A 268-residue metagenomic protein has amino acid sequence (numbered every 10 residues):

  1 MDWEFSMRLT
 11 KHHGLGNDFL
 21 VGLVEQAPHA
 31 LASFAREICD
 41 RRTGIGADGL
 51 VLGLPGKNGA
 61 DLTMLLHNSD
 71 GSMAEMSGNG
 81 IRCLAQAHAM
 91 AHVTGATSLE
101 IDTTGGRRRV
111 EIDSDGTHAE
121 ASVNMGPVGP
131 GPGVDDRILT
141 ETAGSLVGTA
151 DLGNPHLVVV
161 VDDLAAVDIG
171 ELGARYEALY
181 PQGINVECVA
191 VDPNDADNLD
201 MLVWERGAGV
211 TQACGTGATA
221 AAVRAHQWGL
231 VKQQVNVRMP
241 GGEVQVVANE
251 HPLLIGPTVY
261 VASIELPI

Functional and structural regions predicted by a protein language model:
D2-T117, V158-I268: A glycine-rich beta-to-alpha transition motif near the start of alpha/beta enzyme domains, typified by
H118-M125: Short, solvent-exposed secondary-structure boundary/capping segments
P130-V134, I138-A143, T149-A150, P252-I268: C-terminal domain-closing interface element
I138-A166: Internal active-site segments that recognize and position negatively charged phosphoryl groups and nucleotide moieties
